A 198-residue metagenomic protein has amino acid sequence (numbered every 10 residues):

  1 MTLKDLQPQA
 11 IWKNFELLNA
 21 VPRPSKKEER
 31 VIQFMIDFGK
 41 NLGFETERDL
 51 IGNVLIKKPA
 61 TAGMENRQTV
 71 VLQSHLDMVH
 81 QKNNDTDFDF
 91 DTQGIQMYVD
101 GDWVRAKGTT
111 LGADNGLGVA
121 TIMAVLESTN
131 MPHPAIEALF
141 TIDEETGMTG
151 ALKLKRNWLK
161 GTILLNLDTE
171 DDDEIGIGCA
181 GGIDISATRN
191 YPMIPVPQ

Functional and structural regions predicted by a protein language model:
T2-D102: Acidic/His- and Gly-rich active-site-bordering loop/insert found across diverse amide/peptide-bond hydrolases
E16-P24, K40-E45, E127-H133, D143-E144 (+2 more regions): Generic secondary-structure signature for well-ordered alpha-helical cores
V21, S25, R105-D114, E174-I175: Flexible, glycine/proline-enriched loop segments at strand-loop-helix junctions that form or flank small-ligand binding
K58, S74, V99, G108 (+2 more regions): Pocket-edge structural micro-motifs
M64-A135, F140, E145, A151-T162: Active-site metal-coordination/substrate-binding segment of hydrolases, especially metallo-dependent peptidases
A135-Q198: Fold-level recognition of mixed alpha/beta catalytic cores in primary-metabolism enzymes, strongest
